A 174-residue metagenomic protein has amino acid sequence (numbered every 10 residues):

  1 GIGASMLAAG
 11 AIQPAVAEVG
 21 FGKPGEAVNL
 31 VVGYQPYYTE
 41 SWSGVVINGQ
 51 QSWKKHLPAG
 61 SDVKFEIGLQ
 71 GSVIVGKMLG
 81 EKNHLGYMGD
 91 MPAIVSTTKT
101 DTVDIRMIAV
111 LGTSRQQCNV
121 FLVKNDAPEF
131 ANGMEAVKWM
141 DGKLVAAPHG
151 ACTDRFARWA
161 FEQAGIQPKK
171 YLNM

Functional and structural regions predicted by a protein language model:
G1-V16: N-terminal export signals
E18-M174: Short, glycine-/small- and polar/acidic-enriched structural segments that line small-molecule recognition paths
